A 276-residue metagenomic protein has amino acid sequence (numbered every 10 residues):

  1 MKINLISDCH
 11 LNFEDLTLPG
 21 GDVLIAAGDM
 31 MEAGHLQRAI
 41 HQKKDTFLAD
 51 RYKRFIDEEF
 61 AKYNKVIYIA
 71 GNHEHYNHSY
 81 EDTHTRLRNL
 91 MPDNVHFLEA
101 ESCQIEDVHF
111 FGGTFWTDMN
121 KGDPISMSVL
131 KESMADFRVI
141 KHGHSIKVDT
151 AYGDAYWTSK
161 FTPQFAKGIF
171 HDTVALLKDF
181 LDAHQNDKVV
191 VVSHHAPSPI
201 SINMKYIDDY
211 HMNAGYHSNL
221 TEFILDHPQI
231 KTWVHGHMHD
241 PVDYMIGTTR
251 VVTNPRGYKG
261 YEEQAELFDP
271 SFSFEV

Functional and structural regions predicted by a protein language model:
M1-F13, G153-D154: Acidic, histidine-bearing metal-coordination/catalytic regions of metal-dependent phosphoesterases
M1-N4, S102-G112, D187-K188, M245-R250: Beta-strand-turn-beta hairpins that frame and shape the catalytic cleft of phosphate-ester-processing enzymes
L5-S7, L24-D29, I67-N72, H96-A100 (+3 more regions): Active-site neighborhood of phospho(di)ester-bond hydrolases with catalytic His/Asp-centered motifs
H10-L11, M31, E74-H75, C103 (+4 more regions): Short, solvent-exposed loop/turn segments at secondary-structure junctions
L11-E106, A183, N203-D226, G260: Core catalytic region of metal-dependent phosphoesterases/phosphodiesterases, especially metallo-beta-lactamase-like
A49-D57, H171-K178, D182, S271-E275: Amphipathic, non-transmembrane alpha-helical secondary structure
F111-V190, H195-I207: Active-site-proximal loop/helix segment associated with metal-binding centers of metalloenzymes
N203-M204, M212-K231, M238-V276: Binuclear metal-dependent phosphoesterase catalytic core
